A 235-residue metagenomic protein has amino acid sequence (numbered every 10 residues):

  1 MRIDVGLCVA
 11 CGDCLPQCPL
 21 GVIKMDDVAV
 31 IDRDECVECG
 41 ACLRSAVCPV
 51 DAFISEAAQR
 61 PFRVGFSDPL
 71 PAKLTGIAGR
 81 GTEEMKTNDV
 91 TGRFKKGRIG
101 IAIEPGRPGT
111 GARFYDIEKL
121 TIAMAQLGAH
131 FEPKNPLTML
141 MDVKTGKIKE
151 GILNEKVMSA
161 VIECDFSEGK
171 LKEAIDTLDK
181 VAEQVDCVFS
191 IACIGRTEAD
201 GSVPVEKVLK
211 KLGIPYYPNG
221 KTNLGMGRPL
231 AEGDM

Functional and structural regions predicted by a protein language model:
R2-V5, V9, D13-P61: Iron-sulfur cluster-binding cysteine motifs and their immediate structural context in ferredoxin-like electron-transfer
F62-M235: Iron-sulfur-associated redox domains of electron-transfer enzymes in respiratory and anaerobic energy metabolism
